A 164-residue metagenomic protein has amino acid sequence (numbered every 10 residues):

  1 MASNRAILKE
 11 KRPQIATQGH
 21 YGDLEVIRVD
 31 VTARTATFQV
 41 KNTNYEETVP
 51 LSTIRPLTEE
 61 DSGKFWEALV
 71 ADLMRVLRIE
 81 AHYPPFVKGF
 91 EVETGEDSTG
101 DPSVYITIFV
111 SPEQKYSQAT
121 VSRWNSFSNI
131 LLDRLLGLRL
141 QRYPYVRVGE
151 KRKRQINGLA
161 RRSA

Functional and structural regions predicted by a protein language model:
S3-Q18: Short coil-to-beta transition motif at edge beta-strands of beta-rich domains
T17-V49: Basic/aromatic-rich interaction segments and small domains that mediate binding to polyanionic partners
Y45-S62: Intrinsically disordered, low-complexity, charged/polar segments
T58-D72: N-terminal presequence-like segments and adjacent domain-start helices
L69-E80, Q114-L140: Short, non-transmembrane amphipathic alpha-helical segments
P85-V110: Short edge beta-strands and adjacent turn/loop segments
S98, E113, Q141-Y145: Contiguous segments within soluble domain cores/interaction surfaces
N129-L159: A short amphipathic beta-strand at an alpha->beta junction
